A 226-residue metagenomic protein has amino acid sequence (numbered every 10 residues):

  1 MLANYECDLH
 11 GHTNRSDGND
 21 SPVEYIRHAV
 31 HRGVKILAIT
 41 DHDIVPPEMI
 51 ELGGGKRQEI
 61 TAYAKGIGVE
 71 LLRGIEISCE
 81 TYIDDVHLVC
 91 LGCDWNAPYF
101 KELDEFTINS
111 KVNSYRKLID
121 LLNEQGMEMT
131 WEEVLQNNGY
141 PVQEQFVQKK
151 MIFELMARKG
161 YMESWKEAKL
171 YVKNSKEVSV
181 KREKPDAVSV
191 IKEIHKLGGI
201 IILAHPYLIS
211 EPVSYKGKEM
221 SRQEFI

Functional and structural regions predicted by a protein language model:
M1-D84, Y171-N174, P185-I194, G198 (+1 more regions): An N-terminally biased module of ancient metal coordination in phosphate/nucleic-acid-related enzymes
T13-R15, T40, F106-T107, Y140-P141 (+1 more regions): A generic structural signal for short
E24-L37, K101, F106-L121: Alpha-helical scaffold segments that flank or form the walls of functional sites
I75, G92-D94, G126: Generic hydrophobic/packing signal
E80-V112, E154-K176: Active-site gating loops and adjacent loop-to-helix segments of metal-dependent hydrolytic enzymes
N109-G139: Conserved phosphoryl-transfer catalytic core
N123, M127, A157-M162, H195-I202: Short helix-capping and hinge/turn segments at secondary-structure transitions, especially at repeat and domain
E128-I191: Hydrophobic, aromatic-enriched interface-forming segments
